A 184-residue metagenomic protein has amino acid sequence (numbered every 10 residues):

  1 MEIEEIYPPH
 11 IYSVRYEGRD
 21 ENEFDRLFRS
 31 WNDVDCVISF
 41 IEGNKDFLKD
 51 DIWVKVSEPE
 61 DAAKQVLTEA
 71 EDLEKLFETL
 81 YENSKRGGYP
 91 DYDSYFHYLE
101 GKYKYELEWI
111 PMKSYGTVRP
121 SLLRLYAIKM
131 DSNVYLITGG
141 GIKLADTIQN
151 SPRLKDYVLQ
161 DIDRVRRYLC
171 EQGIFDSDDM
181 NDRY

Functional and structural regions predicted by a protein language model:
M1-K113, I174: An acidic, glycine-rich, mixed-charge low-complexity segment common to nucleic-acid enzymes
D20, D131, G141: Short, flexible active-site-adjacent loop segments at beta-strand->alpha-helix junctions, enriched in small/polar
E82, S132-N133, E171: Alpha-helix capping at helix-to-loop junctions
P120-L125: Short, surface-exposed coil-to-beta transition loops
K129-I137: Active-site beta-strand-loop-beta-strand hairpin of nuclease catalytic cores that positions key catalytic residues
L136-G139, D146-I148: Short conserved catalytic/interaction loops centered on acidic-Pro-aromatic/His motifs
L144-A145, Q149-Y184: A recognition module on extended beta-rich or small alphabeta surfaces enriched in W/G with H and D/E
